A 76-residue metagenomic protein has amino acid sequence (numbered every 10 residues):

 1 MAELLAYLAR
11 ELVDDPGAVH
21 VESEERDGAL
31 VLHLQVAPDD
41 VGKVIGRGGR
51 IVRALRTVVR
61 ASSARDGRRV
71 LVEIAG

Functional and structural regions predicted by a protein language model:
M1-V41, I51-G76: RNA-contacting regions in translation and RNA-metabolism proteins, encompassing KH/S1 modules where present
I45-G49: Glycine-centered tight-turn and secondary-structure capping sites
